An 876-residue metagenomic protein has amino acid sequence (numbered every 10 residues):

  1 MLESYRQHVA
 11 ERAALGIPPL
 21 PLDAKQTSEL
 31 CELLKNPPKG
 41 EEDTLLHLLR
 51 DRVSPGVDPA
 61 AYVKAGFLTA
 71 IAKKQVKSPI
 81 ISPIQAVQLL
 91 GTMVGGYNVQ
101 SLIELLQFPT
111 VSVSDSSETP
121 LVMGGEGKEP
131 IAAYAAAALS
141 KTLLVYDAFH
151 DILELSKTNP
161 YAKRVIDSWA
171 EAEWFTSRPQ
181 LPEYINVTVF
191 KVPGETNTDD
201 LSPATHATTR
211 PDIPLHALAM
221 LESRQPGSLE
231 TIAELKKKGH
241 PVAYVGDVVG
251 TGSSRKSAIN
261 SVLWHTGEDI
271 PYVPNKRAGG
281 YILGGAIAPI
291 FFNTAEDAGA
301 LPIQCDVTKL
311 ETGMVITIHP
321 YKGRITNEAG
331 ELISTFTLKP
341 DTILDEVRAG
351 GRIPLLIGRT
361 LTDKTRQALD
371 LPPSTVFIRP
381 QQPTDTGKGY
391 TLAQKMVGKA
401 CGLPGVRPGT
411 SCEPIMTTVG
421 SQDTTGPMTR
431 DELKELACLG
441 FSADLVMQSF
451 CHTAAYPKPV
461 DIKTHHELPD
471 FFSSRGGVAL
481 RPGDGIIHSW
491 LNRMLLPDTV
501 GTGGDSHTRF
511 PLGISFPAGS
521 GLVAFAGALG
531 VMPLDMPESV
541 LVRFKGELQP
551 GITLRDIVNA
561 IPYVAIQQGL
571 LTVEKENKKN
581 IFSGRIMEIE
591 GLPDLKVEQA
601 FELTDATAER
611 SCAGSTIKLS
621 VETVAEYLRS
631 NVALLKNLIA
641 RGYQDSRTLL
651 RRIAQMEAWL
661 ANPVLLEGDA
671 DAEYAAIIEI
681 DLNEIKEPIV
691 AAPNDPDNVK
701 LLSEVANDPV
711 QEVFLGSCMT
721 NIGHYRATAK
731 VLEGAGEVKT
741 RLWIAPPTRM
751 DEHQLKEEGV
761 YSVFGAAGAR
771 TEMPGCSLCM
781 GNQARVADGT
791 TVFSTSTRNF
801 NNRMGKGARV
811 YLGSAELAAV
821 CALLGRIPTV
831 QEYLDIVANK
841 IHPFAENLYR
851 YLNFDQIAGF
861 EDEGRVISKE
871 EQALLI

Functional and structural regions predicted by a protein language model:
M1-H8, G96, L332, F336-L338: Short, 15-30-residue, compositionally biased linear elements with alpha-helical propensity or flexible coil
L2-C31, N36, I343-L356: Amphipathic alpha-helical packing elements
Y5, K64, S82-P83, N98-V99 (+2 more regions): N-terminal alpha-helical segment
I17-L20, D43-D58, K73, I80-G95 (+3 more regions): Structural detector for internal amphipathic alpha-helices that build alpha-solenoid repeat scaffolds
A24-L33, P55-K74, G95-M123, L144-S156: Amphipathic alpha-helical scaffolding segments comprising HEAT/armadillo-like alpha-solenoid repeats
E41, V53, V94, A437-D444: Short, solvent-exposed loop/edge-beta patches enriched in aromatic
D43-L46, A65, I84, Q100 (+3 more regions): Non-catalytic, well-ordered alpha-helical scaffold segments
L105-L106, S116-G124, E129-I876: Fe-S-dependent hydro-lyases/dehydratases of central metabolism
